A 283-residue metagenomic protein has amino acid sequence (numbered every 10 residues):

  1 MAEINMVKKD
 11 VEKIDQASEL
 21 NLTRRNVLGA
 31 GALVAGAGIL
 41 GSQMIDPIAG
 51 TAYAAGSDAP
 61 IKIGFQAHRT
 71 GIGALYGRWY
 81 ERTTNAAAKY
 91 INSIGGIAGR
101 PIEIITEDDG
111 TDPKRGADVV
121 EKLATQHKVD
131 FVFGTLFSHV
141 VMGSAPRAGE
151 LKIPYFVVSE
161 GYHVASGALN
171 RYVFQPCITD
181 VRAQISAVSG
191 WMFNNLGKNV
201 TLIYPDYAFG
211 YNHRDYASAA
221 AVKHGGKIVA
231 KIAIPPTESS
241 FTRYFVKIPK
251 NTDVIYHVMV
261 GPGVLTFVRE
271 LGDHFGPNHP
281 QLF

Functional and structural regions predicted by a protein language model:
M1-T23, A35-A37, A49-G50: N-terminal secretory signal peptides
S42-Q66: C-terminal segment of N-terminal export signals and the immediately downstream linker at the start of the mature
A55, L75-R82, I94-G167, I234-S239 (+2 more regions): Beta-alpha junction/loop-to-helix N-cap segments that form part of ligand/metal-binding clefts
P60-W79, T135, V200-I203: Short beta-strand segments enriched in small/hydrophobic residues
T70-G73, D109, Y172-C177: Second-shell loop/turn segments in exported
E81, N85-A88, A117-V120, V141-A145 (+5 more regions): Extracytoplasmic/secreted envelope proteins and their assembly/folding machinery, especially bacterial periplasmic
V129-I232, H279-F283: Extracytoplasmic ligand/sensor domains, especially the bilobed periplasmic-binding protein
R214-F283: Extracellular/periplasmic bilobed ligand-binding domains
